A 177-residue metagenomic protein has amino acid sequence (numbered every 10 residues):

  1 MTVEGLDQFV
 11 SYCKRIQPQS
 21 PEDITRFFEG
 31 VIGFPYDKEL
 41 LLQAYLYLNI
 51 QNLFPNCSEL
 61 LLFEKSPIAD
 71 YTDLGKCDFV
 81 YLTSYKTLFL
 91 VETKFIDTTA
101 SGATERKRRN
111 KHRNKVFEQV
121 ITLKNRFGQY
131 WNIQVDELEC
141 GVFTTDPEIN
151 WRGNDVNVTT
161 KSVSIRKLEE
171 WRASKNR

Functional and structural regions predicted by a protein language model:
M1-L40, A44: Interdomain/boundary linker segments immediately adjacent to catalytic/signaling cores
Y45-C57: A short, contiguous, amphipathic alpha-helix enriched in charged residues
I50, P67-A69, Y81-T83, F95-D97 (+1 more regions): Short, flexible loop/turn elements at secondary-structure junctions
S58-F89: Active-site metal-binding core of divalent-cation-utilizing nuclease and nuclease-like domains
T72-L74, T98-F117: Active-site-adjacent loop/helix micro-motif of nuclease/hydrolase catalytic cores
F79-Y81, T87-G102, L123: Conserved catalytic cores of phosphodiester-cleaving nucleases, focusing on short active-site segments
R108-K161: Nucleic-acid nuclease catalytic cores
R152-R177: Polybasic (Lys/Arg-rich)
